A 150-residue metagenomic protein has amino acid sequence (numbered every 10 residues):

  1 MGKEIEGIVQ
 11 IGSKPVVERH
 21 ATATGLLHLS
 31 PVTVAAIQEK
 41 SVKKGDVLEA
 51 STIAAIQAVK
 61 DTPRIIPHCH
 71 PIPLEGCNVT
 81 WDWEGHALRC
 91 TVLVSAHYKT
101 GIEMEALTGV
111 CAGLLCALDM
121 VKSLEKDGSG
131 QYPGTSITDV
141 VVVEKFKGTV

Functional and structural regions predicted by a protein language model:
M1-K43, I53-I56, K60-H70, E75-V150: C-terminal binding/interaction regions
